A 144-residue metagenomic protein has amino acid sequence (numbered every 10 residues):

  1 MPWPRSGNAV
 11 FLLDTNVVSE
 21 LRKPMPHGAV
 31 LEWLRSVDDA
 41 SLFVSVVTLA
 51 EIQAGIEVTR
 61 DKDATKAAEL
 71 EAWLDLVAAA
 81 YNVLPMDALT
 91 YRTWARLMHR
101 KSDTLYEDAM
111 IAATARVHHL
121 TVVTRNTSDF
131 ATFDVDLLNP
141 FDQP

Functional and structural regions predicted by a protein language model:
M1-V44, V58-A72, P144: Short, well-structured N-terminal submotif of metal-dependent ribonuclease cores
P2-G7, A54-E57, A67, A80-R125: Active-site neighborhoods of divalent-metal-dependent phosphate/nucleic-acid chemistry enzymes
F11, D38-F43, V77-L84, T121: Short loop->beta-strand "edge-of-pocket" segments that line small-molecule binding or catalytic clefts across diverse
V18, L49-I52, Y91, F130: A generic structural signal for short hydrophobic patches within well-formed alpha-helices
H27, L49, A67, E71-L74 (+2 more regions): A general structural signal for well-ordered alpha-helical segments in protein cores
V46, N126-T127: Short secondary-structure boundary segments
S128, Q143: Flexible glycine-rich beta->alpha loop in the catalytic core of nucleotide-sugar glycosyltransferases
